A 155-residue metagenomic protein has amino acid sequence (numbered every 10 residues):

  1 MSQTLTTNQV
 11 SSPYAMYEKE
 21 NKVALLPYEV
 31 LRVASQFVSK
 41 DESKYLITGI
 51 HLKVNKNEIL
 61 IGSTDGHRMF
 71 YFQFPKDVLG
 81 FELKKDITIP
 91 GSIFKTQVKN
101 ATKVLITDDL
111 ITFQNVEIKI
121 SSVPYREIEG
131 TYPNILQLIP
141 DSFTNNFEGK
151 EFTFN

Functional and structural regions predicted by a protein language model:
M1-N155: Structural preference for solvent-exposed beta-strand-turn elements and adjacent flexible terminal/loop segments within
